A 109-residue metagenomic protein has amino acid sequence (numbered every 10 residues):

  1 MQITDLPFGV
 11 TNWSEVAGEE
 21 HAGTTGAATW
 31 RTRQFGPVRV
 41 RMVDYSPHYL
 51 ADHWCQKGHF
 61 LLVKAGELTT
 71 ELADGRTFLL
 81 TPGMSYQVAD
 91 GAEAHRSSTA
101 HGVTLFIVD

Functional and structural regions predicted by a protein language model:
M1-M42: A short, N-terminal "cap"/entry segment at the start of jelly-roll beta-barrel domains of the cupin/DSBH fold
A28-W30, V40, G58, E67 (+2 more regions): Short, acidic/polar N-cap/turn motifs at the starts of alpha helices
T32, V40-M42, F60, T77 (+1 more regions): Conserved hydrophobic/aromatic beta-strand scaffold that supports enzyme active sites
G36-C55, L80, A89-A92: Conserved short histidine dyad/triad with adjacent acidic residue
R39, T69, T104-F106: General beta-strand recognition
H53-Q56, F60-P82: A short beta-strand-loop-beta hairpin characteristic of the jelly-roll/cupin
T77, T81-M84, A89-D109: Ligand-binding loop in jelly-roll beta-barrel domains
